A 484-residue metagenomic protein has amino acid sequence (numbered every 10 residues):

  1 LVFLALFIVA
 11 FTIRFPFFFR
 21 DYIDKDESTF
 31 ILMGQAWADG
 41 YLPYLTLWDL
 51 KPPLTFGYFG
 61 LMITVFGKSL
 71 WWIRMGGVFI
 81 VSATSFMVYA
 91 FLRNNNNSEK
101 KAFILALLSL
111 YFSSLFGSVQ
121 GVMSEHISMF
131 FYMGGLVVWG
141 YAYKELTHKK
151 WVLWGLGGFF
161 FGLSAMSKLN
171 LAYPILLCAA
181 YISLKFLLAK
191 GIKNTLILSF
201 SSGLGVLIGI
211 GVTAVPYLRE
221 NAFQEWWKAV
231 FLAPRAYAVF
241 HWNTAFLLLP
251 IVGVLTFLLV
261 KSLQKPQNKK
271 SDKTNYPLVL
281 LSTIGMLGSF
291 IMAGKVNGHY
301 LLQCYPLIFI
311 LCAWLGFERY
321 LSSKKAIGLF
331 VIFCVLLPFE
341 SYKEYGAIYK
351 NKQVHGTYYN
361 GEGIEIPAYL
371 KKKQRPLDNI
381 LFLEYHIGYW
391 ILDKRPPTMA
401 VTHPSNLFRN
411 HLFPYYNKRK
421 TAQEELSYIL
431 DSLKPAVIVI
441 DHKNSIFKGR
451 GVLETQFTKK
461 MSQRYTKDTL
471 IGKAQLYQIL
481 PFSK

Functional and structural regions predicted by a protein language model:
I8, M75-N96, G134, V138: Transmembrane-helix motifs of polytopic, lipid-linked glycan transferases
V88-F112, M129-F130, T147-H148: Transmembrane-helix signature of polytopic, membrane-embedded enzymes that assemble or transfer cell-envelope glycans
N94-N96, M133-L156, F257-S271, G316: Membrane-interface transmembrane helices that cradle and orient dolichyl/undecaprenyl
G117-S128, N243, N297: Short acidic/glycine- and proline-prone juxtamembrane loop motifs at membrane-interface regions of multi-pass membrane
W151-L169, I175-A180, I208, T283-M292: Membrane-interface alpha helices of multi-pass inner-membrane proteins
Y173, A293-G328: Hydrophobic/aromatic-rich transmembrane helices and adjacent perimembrane loops
P174-L207, K265-P266, I310, F317-E318: Perimembrane helix-loop-helix junctions
A180, G356-N410, Y416, S427-G449 (+1 more regions): Short periplasmic/luminal acceptor-recognition loop of GT-C membrane glycosyltransferases, typified by
